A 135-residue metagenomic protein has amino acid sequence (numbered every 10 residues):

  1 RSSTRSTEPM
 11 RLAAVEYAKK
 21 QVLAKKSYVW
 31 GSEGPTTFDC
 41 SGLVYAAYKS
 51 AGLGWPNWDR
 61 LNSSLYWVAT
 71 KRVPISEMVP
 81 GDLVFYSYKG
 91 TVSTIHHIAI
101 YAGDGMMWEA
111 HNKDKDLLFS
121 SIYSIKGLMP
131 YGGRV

Functional and structural regions predicted by a protein language model:
R1-S27, S76, K126-V135: Intrinsically disordered, low-complexity, Pro/Ser/Thr/Asn/Gly/Ala-rich spacer/linker segments adjacent to signal
E16-K20, Y45-K49, E109: Generic alpha-helical structural context detector
L23-P80, I125-M129: Catalytic cysteine-centered active-site loop
V29, F85-S87, G133: Residue-level detector of conserved, well-ordered beta-strand and adjacent loop positions that form binding/recognition
E33, V92, G105, M129 (+1 more regions): Compositionally biased, intrinsically disordered low-complexity regions
L53-F119, Y123: ...with weaker cross-activation on analogous glycine-rich loops/strands in unrelated enzymes
